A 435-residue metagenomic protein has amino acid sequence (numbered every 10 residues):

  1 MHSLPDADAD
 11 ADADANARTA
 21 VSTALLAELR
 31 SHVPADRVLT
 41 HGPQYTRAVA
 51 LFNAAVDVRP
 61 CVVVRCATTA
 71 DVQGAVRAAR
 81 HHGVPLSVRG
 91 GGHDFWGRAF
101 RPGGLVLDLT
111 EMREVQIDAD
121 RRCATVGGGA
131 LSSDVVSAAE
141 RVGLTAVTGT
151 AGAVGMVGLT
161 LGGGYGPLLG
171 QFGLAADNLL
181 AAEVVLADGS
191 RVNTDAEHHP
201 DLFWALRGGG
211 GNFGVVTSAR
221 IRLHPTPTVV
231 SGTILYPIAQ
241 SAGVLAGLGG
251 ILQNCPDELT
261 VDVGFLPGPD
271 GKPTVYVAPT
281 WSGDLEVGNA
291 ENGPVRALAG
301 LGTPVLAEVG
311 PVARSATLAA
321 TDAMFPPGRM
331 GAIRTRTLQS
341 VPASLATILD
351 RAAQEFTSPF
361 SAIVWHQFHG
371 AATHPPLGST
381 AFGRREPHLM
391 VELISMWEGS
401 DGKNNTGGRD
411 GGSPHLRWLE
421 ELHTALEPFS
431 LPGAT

Functional and structural regions predicted by a protein language model:
M1-D8, D14-T435: Soluble FAD-dependent oxygen oxidases
